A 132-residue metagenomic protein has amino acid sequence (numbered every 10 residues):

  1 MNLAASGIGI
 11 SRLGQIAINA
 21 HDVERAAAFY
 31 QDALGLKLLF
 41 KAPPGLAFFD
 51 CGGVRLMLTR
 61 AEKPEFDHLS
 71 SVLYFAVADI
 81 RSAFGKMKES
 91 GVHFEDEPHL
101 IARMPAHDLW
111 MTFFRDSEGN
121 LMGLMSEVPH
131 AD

Functional and structural regions predicted by a protein language model:
M1-E24, S71-L73, M125-D132: N-terminal beta-strand motif that seeds the catalytic metal site of vicinal oxygen chelate
R12, G52, L69, D108: Exposed loop/turn and edge beta-strand positions of beta-sandwich/beta-sheet ligand-binding modules
A17-L56: Core segments of cupin and vicinal oxygen chelate
V23, L73-L121, H130-D132: Vicinal oxygen chelate
G45, A61, H99-R103: Short, solvent-exposed loop/turn elements at beta->coil junctions and helix N-caps that rim active or binding pockets
F49-G53, F114-S117, E127: Active-site beta-strand termini and strand-to-loop segments that position acidic
